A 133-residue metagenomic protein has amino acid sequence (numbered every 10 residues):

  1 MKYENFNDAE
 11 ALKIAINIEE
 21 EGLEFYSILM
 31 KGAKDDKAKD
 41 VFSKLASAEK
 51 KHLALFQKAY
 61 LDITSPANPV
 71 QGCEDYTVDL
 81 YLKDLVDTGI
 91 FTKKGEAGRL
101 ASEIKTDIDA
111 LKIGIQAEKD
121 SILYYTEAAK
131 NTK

Functional and structural regions predicted by a protein language model:
M1-K133: Non-heme di-metal
